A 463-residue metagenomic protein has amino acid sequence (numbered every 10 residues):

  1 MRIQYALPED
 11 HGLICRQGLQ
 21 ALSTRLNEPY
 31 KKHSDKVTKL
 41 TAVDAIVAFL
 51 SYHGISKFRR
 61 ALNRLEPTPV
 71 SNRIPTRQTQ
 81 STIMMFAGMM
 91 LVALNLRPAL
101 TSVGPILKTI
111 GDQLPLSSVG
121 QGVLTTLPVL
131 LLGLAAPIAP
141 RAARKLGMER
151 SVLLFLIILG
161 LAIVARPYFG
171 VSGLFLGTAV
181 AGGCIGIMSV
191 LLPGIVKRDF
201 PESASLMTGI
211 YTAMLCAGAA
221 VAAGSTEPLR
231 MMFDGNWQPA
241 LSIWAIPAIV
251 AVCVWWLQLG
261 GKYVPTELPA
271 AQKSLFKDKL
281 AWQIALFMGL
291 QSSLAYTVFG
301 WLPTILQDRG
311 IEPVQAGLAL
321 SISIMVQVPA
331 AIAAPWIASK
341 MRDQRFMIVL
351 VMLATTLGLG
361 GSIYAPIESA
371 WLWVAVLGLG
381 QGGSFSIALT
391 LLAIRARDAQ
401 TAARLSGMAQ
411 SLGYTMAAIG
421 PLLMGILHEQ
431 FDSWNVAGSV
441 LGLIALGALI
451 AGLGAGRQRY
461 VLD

Functional and structural regions predicted by a protein language model:
T82-A99, A281-L294, A375: Pair of pore-lining "gating" transmembrane helices in MFS-fold secondary transporters
T101, V129-P137, A220, I324-V328 (+2 more regions): Residue-level signature of mid-helix packing/kink "hotspots" within the transmembrane helices of 12-pass Major
G104, A281-S321, V328: Extracytoplasmic gate region of multi-pass secondary transporters
L134-P167: Conserved MFS/SLC helix-loop-helix module at the cytosolic interface between two early adjacent transmembrane helices
S151-V164, F346-G360: Structural signature of the two symmetry-related core transmembrane helices
A179-A213: Cytoplasmic helix-loop-helix junction between adjacent transmembrane helices in 12-TM secondary transporters
E202, I210-L257: Helix-loop-helix hairpin linking two adjacent transmembrane segments in secondary transporters
A399-F431: A late C-terminal transmembrane helix in Major Facilitator Superfamily
